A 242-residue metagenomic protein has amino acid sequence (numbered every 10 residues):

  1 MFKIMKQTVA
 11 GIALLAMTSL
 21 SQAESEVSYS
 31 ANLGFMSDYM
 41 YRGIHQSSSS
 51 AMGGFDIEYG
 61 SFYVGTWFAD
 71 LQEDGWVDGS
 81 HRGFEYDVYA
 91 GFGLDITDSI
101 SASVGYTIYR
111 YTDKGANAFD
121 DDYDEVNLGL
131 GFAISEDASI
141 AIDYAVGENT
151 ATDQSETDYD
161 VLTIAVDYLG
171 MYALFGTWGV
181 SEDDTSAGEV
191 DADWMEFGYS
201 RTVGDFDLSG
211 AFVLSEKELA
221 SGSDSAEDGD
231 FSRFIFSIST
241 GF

Functional and structural regions predicted by a protein language model:
F2-G11, A16-F242: Outer-membrane beta-barrel proteins
